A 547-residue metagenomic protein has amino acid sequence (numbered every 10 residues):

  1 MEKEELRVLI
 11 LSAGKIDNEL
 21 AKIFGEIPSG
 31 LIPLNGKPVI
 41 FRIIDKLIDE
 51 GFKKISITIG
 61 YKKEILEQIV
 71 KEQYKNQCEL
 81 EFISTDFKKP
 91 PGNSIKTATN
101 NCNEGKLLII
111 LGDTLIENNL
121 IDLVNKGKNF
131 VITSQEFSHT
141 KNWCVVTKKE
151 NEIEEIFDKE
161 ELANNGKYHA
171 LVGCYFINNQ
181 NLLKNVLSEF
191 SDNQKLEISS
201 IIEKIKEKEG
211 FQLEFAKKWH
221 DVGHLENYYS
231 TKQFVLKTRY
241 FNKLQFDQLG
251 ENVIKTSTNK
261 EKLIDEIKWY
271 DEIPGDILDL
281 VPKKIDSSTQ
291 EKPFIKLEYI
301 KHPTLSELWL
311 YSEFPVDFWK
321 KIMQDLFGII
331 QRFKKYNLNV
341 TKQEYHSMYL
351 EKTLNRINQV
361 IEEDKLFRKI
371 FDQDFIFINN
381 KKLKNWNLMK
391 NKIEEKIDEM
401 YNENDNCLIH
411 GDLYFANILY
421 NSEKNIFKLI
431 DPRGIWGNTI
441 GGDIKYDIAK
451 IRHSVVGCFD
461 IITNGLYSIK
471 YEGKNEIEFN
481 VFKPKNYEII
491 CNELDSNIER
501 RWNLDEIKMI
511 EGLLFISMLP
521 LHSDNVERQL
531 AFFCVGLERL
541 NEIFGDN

Functional and structural regions predicted by a protein language model:
M1-E26, F52: N-terminal nucleotide-binding beta1-loop-alpha1 segment
G14-D17, Q290, F294-W319, Q331-K335 (+3 more regions): A glycine-centered beta->alpha junction motif in the catalytic cores of kinase/phosphotransferase enzymes
E67, E72-K149: Conserved beta-loop-beta/alpha segment of the NTase-like Rossmann-fold superfamily that binds/positions NTPs
N125, K149-T231, V235: Catalytic-core segments of class I nucleotidyltransferases/pyrophosphorylases that form NMP-activated intermediates
F241-E272, E298, L305-S312: ATP-binding glycine-rich loop module of kinase domains
I273, S306-V360, D364, W386-N402 (+1 more regions): Conserved kinase catalytic-core helix
K392-I444: Active-site acidic catalytic loop and adjacent metal/ATP-binding pocket of ATP-dependent phosphoryl transfer enzymes
R433-L494, G512-V526: Active-site activation/catalytic loop segments of kinase-like enzymes and analogous catalytic loops in related
